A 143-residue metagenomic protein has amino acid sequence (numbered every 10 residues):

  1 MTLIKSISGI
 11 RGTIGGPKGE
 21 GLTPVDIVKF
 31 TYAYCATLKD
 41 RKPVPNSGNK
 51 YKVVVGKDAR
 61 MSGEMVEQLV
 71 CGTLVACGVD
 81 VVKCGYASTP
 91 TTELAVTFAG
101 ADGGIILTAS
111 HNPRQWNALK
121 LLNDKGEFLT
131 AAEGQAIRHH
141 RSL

Functional and structural regions predicted by a protein language model:
T2-L143: Gly/Ser-rich phosphate-binding catalytic loop and adjacent alpha/beta segment that cradle a phosphoryl group at enzyme
